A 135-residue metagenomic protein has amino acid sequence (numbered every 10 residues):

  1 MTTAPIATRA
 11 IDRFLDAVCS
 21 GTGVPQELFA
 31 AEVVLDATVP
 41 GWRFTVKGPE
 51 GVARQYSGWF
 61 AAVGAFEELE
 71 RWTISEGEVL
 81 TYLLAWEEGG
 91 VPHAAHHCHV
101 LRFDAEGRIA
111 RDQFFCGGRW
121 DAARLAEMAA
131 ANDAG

Functional and structural regions predicted by a protein language model:
M1-G135: C-terminal and inter-domain tail/linker signature
